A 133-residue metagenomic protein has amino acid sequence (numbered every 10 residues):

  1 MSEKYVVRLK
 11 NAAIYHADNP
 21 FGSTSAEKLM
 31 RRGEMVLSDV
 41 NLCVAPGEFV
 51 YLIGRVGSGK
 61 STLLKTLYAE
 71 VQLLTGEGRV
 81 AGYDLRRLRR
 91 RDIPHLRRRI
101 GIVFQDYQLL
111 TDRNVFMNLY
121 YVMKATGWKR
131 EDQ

Functional and structural regions predicted by a protein language model:
V40-Y51: Pre-Walker A (P-loop) beta-loop-beta motif of ABC nucleotide-binding domains
I53-R55: The feature captures the beta-strand-to-loop junction immediately N-terminal to the Walker
Y68: Helix-to-loop junction immediately C-terminal to a conserved catalytic motif
G76-D84: Conserved ABC transporter NBD signature motif
L85-G101: ABC ATPase NBD coupling module
R99-I100, F104-Q108, R113: ABC ATPase nucleotide-binding domain signature
F116-K124: Short helical segment in ABC ATPase nucleotide-binding domains corresponding to the A-loop/adjacent helical element
